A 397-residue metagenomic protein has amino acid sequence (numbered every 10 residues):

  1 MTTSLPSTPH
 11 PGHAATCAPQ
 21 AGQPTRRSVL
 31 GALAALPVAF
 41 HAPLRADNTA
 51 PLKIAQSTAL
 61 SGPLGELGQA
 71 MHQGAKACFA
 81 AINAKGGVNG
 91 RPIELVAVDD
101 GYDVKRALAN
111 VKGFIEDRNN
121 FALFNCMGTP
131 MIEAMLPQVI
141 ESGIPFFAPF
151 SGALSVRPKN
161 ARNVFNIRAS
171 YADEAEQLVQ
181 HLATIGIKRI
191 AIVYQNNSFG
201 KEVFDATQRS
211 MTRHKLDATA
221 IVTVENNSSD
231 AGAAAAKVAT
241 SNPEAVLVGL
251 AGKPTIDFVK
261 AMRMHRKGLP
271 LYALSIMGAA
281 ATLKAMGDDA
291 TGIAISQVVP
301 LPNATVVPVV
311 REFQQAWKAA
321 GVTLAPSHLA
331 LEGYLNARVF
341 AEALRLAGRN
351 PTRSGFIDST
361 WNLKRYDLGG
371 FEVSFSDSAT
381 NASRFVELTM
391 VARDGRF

Functional and structural regions predicted by a protein language model:
M1-P24, G31-A39: N-terminal secretory signal peptides
G22-Q23, H41-T58: C-terminal segment of N-terminal export signals and the immediately downstream linker at the start of the mature
A55-K76, V98-K105, M127-G128, V193-K201 (+2 more regions): Extracytoplasmic "Venus flytrap"
E66-Q73, V88-S155, V224-A231, K253-I256 (+2 more regions): Beta-alpha junction/loop-to-helix N-cap segments that form part of ligand/metal-binding clefts
A109, A153-S155, R162-R266, P302-E312: Extracellular/periplasmic Venus flytrap/periplasmic-binding protein
R118-M127, F147-P149, A191-V193, N242-G252 (+3 more regions): Periplasmic-binding protein-like
V259-G333, V391: Extracellular/periplasmic periplasmic-binding protein-like sensory domains
A319-A330, A341-R396: Segments of small-molecule ligand-sensing domains
